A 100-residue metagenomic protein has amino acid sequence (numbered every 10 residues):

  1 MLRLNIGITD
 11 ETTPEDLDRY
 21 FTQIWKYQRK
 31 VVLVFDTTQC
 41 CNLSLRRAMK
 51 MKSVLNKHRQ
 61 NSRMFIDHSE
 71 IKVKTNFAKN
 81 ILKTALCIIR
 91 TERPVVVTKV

Functional and structural regions predicted by a protein language model:
M1-V100: Amphipathic, Lys/Arg-enriched alpha-helical "gate/interface" segment within cytosolic domains that mediates
